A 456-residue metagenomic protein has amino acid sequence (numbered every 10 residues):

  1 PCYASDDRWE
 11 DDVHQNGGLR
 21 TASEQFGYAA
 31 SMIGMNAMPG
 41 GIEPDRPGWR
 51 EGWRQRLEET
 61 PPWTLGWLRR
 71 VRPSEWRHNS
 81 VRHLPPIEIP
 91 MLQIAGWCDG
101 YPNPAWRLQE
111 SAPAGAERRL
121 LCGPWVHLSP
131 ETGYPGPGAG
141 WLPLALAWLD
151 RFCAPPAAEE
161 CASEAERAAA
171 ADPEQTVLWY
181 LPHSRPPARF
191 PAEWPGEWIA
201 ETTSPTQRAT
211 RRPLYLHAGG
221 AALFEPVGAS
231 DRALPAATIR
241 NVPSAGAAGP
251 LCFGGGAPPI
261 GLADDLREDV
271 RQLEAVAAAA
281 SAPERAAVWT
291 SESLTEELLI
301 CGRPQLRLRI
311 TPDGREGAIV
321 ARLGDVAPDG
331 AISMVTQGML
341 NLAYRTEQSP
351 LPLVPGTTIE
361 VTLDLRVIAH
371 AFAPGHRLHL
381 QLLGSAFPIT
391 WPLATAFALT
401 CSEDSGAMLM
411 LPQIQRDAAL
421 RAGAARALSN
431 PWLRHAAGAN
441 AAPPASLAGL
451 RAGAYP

Functional and structural regions predicted by a protein language model:
P1-P86: Accessory cap/linker subdomain of secreted extracellular hydrolases
C2-Y3, T64, L121-P124, H217 (+1 more regions): Alpha/beta-hydrolase-fold catalytic nucleophile elbow
I87, Q93-A95: Short beta-strand/loop motif that positions the catalytic acidic residue of the alpha/beta-hydrolase fold
I89-P90, T362: Short, proline-centered helix/strand-breaking motifs
C98-P102: Acidic catalytic loop of the alpha/beta-hydrolase fold
N103-R118: Active-site-adjacent alpha-helix of alpha/beta-hydrolase-fold enzymes
G123-Y134: Histidine-bearing beta->alpha loop at or near hydrolase active sites
P135-P456: C-terminal, loop-rich substrate-recognition/catalytic regions characterized by aromatic stacking residues
